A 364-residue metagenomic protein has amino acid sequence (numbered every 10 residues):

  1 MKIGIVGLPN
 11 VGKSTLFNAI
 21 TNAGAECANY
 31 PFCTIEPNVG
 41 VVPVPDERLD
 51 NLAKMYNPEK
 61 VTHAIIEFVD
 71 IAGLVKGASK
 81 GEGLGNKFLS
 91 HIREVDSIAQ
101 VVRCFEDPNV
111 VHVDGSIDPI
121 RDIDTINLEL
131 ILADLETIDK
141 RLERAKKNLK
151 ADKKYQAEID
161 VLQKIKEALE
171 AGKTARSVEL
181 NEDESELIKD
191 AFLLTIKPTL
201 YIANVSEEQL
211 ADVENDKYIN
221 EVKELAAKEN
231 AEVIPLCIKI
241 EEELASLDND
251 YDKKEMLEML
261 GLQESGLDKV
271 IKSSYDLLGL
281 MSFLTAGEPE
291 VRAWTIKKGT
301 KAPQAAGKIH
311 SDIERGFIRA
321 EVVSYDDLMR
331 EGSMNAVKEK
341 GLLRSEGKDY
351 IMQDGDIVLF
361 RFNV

Functional and structural regions predicted by a protein language model:
M1-V111, I120, D139-K140, A145: Conserved G1/Walker A P-loop phosphate-binding module
K2-V6, F17, R144-I351, N363-V364: C-terminal-of-GTPase-core extension/linker across diverse P-loop GTPases
N22-A23, R48-L49, G73-V75, R103-N109 (+5 more regions): Conserved nucleotide-binding/hydrolysis micro-motifs of P-loop NTPases
F32, D46-L49, T62-F68, E82-V95 (+9 more regions): Amphipathic alpha-helical transducer elements in NTP-driven molecular machines
L74-K80, G115-L130, L149-K154, L210-E214 (+1 more regions): Flexible beta-alpha connector loops of hexameric P-loop NTPases
G81-L84, V113-S116, N215-Y218, D248-D250: Short, glycine/charged-enriched secondary-structure capping and boundary segments
S97-I98, F105-A133, T137-K140, I196 (+1 more regions): Switch/coupling subdomain of P-loop NTPase systems
Q353-V358: Structural motif
